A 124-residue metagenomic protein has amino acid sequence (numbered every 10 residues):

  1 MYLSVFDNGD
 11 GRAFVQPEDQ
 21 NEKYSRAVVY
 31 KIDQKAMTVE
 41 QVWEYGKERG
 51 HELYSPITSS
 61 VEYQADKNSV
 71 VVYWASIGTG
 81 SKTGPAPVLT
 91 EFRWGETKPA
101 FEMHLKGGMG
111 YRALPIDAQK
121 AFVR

Functional and structural regions predicted by a protein language model:
M1-R124: Histidine-/acidic-rich catalytic cores in large beta-rich domains
